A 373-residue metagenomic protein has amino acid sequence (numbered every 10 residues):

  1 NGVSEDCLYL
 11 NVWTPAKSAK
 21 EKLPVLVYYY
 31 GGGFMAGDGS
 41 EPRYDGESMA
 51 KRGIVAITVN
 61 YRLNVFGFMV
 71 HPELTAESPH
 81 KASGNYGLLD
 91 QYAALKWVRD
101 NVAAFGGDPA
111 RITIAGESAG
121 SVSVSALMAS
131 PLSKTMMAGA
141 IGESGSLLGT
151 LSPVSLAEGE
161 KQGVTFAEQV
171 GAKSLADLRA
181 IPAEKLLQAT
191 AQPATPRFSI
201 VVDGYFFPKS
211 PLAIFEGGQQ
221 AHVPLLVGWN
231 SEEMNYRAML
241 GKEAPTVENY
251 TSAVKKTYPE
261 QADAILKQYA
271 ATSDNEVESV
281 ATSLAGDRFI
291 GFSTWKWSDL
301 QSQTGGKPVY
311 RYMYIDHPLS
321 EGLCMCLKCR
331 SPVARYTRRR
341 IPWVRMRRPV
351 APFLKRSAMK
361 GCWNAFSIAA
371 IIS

Functional and structural regions predicted by a protein language model:
G2-L175, Y205, A213-L240, G306: Serine-hydrolase-like catalytic core of hydrolytic proteins
D6-N11, A94, G159, P182 (+4 more regions): Alpha-helical packing segments of well-folded alpha/beta enzyme cores
R99, V164-A167, L186-L187, S298 (+1 more regions): Structural signal for well-ordered, non-membrane alpha-helices
L148, K173, D177, A183-A351 (+1 more regions): Substrate-gating cap/lid region and adjacent catalytic-acid/histidine neighborhood within extracellular/lumenal
